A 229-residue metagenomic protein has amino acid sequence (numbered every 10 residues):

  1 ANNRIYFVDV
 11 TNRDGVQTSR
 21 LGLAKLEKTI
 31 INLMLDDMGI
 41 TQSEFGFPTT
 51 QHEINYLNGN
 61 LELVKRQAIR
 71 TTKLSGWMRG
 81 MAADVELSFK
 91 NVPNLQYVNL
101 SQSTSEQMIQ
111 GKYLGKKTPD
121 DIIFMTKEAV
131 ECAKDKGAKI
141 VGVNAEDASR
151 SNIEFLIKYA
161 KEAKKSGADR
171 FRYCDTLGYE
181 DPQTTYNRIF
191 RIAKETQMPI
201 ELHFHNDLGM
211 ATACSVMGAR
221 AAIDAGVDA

Functional and structural regions predicted by a protein language model:
A1, I200-D207: A short, flexible low-complexity segment enriched in Lys/Arg and Gly/Pro that occurs in N-terminal basic tails
N2-F7, D14-Q42, L57-N58, E62-I69 (+2 more regions): Alpha/beta enzyme core
T11-N12, G46-Q51, M78-G80, T104: Short glycine-rich, polar/acidic loop-and-turn segments at beta strand-coil junctions
I40-P48, T72-S75: Divalent metal-dependent hydrolysis catalytic cores, especially in the metallo-beta-lactamase
G46-P48, W77, N144-E146, C174 (+2 more regions): Structural motif
T49-H52, M81-A83, S151, G209: Acidic-and-aromatic substrate-binding clefts and catalytic sites of carbohydrate-active enzymes
I69-G80, I200-H203: Short, basic, helix/turn surface patches
D207-A213: Short glycine/serine/threonine-rich phosphate/pyrophosphate-binding segments that cradle anionic phosphate groups
